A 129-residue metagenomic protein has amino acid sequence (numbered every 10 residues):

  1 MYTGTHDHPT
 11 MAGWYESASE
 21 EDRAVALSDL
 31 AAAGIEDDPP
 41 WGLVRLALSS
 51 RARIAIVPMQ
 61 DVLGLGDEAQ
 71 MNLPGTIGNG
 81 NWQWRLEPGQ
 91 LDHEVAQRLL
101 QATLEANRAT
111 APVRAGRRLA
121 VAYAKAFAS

Functional and structural regions predicted by a protein language model:
M1-S129: Catalytic cores of glycan-processing enzymes that make or break glycosidic bonds
